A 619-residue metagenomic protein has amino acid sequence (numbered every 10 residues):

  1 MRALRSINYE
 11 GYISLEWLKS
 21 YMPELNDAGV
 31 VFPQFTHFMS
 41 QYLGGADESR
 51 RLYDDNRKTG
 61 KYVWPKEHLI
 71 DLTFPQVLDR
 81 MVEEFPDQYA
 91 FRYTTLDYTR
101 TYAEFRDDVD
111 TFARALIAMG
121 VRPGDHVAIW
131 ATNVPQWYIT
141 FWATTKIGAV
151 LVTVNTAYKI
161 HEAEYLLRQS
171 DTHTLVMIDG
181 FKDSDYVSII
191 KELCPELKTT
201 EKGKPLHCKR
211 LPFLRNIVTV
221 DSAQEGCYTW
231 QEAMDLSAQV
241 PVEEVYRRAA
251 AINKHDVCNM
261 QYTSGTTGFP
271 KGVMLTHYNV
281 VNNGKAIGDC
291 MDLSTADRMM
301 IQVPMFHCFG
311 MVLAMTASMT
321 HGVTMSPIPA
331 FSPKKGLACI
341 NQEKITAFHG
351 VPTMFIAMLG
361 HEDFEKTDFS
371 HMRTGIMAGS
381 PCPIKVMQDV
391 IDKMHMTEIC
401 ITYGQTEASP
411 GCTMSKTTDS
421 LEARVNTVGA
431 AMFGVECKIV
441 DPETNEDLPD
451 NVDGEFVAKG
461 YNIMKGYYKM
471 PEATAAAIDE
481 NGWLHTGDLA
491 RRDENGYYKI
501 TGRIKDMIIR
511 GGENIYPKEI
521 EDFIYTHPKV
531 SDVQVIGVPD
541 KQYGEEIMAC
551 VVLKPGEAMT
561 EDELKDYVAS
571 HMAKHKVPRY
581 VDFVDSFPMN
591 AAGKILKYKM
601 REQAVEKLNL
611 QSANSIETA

Functional and structural regions predicted by a protein language model:
M1-R50: Histidine-acidic metal/acid-base catalytic patches
P86-Y89, R210-L214, V218-Y262, F269 (+1 more regions): Conserved pre-ATP/AMP-binding loop-to-beta segment of ANL
D87-W142, K159-E164, T229-A238, A251 (+1 more regions): Conserved AMP-binding/adenylate-forming core of the ANL superfamily
T99-A103, A249-A251, C258-N282: Conserved AMP-binding A3 loop
Y158-R168, L175-M177, F348, G460 (+6 more regions): AMP-binding/adenylate-forming catalytic core of the ANL superfamily
R215, A573-K594, Q611-A619: AMP-binding/adenylate-forming catalytic domain of the ANL superfamily
M234-D235, T320, Q342-G350, L359-A423 (+1 more regions): Gly/Ser/Thr-rich phosphate-binding loop
V281-R298, F306-A347, H361: Conserved AMP-binding/adenylation subdomain of ANL enzymes
